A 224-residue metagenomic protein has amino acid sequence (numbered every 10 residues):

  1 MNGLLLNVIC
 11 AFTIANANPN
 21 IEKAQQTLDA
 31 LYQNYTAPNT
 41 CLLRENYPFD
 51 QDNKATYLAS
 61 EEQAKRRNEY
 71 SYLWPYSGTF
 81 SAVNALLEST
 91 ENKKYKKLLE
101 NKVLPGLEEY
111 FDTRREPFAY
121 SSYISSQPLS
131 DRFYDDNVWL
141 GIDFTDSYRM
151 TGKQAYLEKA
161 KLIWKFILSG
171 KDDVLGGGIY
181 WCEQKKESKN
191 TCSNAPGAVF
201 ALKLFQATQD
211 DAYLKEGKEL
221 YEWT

Functional and structural regions predicted by a protein language model:
M1-A11: Sec-dependent signal peptide recognition, specifically the positively charged N-region followed immediately by
A11, N16-Q127, Q154-G177: Low-complexity, Ser/Thr/Pro/Gly-enriched N-terminal "stalk/linker" regions
S77-K93, W139-K153, P196-Q209: Well-ordered alpha-helical scaffold segments within catalytic/enzyme domains
K102, F133, D146-M150: N-terminal glycine-rich cofactor-binding segment that shapes the pocket for flavin-like pterin cofactors
P128-L129, L175-K186, D211: Lumenal/extracellular "mature" regions of secretory-pathway glycan-modifying transferases
Y134, G141, N190-N194: Aromatic-lined, polymer-binding surfaces characteristic of secreted/periplasmic polysaccharide-degrading enzymes
T191-N194, A201-F205, A212-T224: Active-site cradle of extracellular carbohydrate-active enzymes
